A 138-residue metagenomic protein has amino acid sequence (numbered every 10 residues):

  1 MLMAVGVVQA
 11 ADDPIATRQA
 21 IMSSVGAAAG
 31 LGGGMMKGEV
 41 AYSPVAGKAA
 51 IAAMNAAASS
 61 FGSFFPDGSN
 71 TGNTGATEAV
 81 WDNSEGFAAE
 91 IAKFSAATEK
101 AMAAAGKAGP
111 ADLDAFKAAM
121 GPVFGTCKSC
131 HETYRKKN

Functional and structural regions predicted by a protein language model:
M1: Active-site-proximal loop/hinge segments that shape catalytic or ion-binding/gating pockets
V5-A11: Sec/Tat signal peptide C-region and signal peptidase I cleavage site
A11-N138: Sequence context surrounding c-type heme c attachment/ligation sites in exported
